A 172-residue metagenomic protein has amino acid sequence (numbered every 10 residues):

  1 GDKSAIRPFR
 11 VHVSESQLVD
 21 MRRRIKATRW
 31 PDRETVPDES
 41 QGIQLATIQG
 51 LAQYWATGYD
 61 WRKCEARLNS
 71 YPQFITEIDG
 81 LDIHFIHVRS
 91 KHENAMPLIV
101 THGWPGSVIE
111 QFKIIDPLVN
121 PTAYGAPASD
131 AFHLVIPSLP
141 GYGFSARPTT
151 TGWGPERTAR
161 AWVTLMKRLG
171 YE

Functional and structural regions predicted by a protein language model:
G1-A5, F9, A46-E172: Catalytic cores of eukaryotic secretory-pathway lumenal/extracellular enzymes that build and remodel glycoconjugates
D2-D32: Mature N-terminal segment immediately following signal peptide/propeptide cleavage in secreted/periplasmic
V13-S16, I43, W153: Short coil/turn linker and secondary-structure boundary residues
W30-W55: A glycine/proline-hinged amphipathic helix-loop "lid/cap" segment that gates access to hydrophobic ligand pockets
